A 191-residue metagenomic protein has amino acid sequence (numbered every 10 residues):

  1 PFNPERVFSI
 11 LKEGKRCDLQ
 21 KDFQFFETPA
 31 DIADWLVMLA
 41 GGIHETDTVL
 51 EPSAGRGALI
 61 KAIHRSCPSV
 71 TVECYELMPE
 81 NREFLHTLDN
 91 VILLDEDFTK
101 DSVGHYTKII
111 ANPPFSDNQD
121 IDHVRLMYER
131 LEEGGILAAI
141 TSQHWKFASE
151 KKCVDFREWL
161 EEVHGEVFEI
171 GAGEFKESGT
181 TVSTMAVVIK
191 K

Functional and structural regions predicted by a protein language model:
P1-K191: Class I S-adenosyl-L-methionine-dependent methyltransferase catalytic core
